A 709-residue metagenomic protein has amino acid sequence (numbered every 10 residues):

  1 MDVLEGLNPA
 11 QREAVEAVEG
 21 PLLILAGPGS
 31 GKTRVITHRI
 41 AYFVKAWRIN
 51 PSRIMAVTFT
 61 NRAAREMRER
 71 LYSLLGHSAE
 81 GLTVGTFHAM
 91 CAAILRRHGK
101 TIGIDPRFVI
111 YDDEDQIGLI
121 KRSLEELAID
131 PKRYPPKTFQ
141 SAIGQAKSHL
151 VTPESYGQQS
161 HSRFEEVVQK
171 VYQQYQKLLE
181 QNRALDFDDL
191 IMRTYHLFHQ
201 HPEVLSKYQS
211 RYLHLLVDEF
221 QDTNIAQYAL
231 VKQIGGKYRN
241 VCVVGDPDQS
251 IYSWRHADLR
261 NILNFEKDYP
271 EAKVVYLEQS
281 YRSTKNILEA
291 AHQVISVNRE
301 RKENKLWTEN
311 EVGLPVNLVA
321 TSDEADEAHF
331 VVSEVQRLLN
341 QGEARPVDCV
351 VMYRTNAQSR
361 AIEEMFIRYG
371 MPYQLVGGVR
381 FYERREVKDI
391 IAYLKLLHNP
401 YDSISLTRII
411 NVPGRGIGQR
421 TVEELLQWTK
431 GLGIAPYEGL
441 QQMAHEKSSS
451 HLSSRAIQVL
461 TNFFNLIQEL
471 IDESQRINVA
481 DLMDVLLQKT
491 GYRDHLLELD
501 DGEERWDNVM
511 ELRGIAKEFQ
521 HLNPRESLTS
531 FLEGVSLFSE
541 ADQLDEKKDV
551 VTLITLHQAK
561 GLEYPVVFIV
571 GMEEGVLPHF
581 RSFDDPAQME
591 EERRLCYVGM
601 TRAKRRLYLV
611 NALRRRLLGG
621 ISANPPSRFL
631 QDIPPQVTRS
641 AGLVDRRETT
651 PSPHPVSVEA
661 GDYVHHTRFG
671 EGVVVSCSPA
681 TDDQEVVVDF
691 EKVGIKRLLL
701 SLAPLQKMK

Functional and structural regions predicted by a protein language model:
M1-P106, I110-Y111, I117, L205-S206 (+2 more regions): P-loop NTPase Walker
V3-N8, R12-E16, G20-A26, S52 (+8 more regions): Inter-lobe coupling/hinge region of RecA-like P-loop helicase motors
G6-E16, G20-I24, V35, M55-A56 (+6 more regions): Conserved helicase NTPase motor core
S30-T33, Q221-E300, N304-E309, Q427-K430 (+3 more regions): Conserved helicase motor core of SF1/SF2 NTP-dependent helicases
T33-I36, P270-K273, E278-P372, K395-N399 (+4 more regions): Helicase P-loop NTPase motor core
K121-A184, P202, L259, G370 (+1 more regions): Basic/charged alpha-beta structural segments of nucleotide/phosphate-handling enzymes
H161, S359-M371, R384, I391-Q636 (+1 more regions): Conserved helicase C-terminal RecA-like lobe
Y238, A559, E563, V567-L577 (+2 more regions): Structural signature of nuclease core domains in nucleic-acid processing machines
